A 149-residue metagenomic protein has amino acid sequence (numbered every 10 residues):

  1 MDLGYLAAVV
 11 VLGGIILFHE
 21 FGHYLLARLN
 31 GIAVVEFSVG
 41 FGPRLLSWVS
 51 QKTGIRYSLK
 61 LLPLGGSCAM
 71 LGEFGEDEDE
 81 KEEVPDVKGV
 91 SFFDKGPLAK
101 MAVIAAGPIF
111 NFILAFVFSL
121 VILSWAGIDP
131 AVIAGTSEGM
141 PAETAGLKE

Functional and structural regions predicted by a protein language model:
G4-A8, K95-I104, N111: Residue-level signature of transmembrane alpha-helical entry/exit and packing/kink sites in multi-pass membrane
G4-E83: Small-residue-rich helix-interface/hinge motifs
G14-I15, A102, A106: Residue-level marker of motif borders
H19, L59, G107, A142 (+1 more regions): Terminal peptide-recognition signature
S67-M70, P108, S119: Long, contiguous hydrophobic alpha-helical segments, chiefly transmembrane helices and signal peptides
E80-L98, F110-E149: PDZ peptide-recognition modules
